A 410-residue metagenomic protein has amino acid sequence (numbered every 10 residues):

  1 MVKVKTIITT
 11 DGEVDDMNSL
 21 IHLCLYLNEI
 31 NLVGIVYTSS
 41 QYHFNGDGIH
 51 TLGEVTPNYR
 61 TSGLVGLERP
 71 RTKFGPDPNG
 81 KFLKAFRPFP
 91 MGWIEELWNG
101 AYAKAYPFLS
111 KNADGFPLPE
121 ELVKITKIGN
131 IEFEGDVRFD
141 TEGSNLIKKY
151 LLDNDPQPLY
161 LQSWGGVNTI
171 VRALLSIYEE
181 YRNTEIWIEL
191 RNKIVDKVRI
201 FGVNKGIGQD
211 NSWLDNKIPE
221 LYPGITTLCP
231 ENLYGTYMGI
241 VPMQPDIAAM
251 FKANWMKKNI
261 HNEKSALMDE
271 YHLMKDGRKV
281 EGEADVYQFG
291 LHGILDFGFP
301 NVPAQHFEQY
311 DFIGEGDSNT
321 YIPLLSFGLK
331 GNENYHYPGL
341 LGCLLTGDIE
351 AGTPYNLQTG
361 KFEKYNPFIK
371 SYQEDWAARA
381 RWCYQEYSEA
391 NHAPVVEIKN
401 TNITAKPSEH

Functional and structural regions predicted by a protein language model:
M1-K406: N-terminal acidic, glycine/proline-rich low-complexity segments
S408-H410: Residue-level signature of extracellular beta-strand-rich folds
